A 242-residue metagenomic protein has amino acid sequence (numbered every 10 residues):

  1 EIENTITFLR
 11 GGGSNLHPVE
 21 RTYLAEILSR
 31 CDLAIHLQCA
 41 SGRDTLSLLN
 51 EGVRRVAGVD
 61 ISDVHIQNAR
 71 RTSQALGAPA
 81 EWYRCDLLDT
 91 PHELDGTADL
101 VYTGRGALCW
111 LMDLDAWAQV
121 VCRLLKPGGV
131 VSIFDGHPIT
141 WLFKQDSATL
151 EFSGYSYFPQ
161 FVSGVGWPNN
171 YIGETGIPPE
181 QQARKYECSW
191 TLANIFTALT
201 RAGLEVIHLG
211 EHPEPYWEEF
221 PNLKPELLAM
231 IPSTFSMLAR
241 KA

Functional and structural regions predicted by a protein language model:
I2-D32: Conserved alpha-helix/loop element of class I SAM-dependent methyltransferases that forms part of the SAM/SAH-binding
L33-T90: Class I SAM-dependent methyltransferase SAM/SAH-binding core
H92-L100: A short acidic, Gly/Pro-enriched loop at the edge of an enzyme's catalytic core that lines a small-molecule cofactor
D99-D115: A short SAM/SAH-binding and catalytic strip from SAM-dependent methyltransferases
D115-V130: A short glycine-rich, Lys/Arg-flanked "PGG" loop and its adjoining helix->strand segment in the class I
V130-Y171: Conserved class I S-adenosyl-L-methionine
P138-L150, P179-N194: Acceptor-substrate binding/catalytic loop of class I
T175, Y186-L209: Short alpha-helix
